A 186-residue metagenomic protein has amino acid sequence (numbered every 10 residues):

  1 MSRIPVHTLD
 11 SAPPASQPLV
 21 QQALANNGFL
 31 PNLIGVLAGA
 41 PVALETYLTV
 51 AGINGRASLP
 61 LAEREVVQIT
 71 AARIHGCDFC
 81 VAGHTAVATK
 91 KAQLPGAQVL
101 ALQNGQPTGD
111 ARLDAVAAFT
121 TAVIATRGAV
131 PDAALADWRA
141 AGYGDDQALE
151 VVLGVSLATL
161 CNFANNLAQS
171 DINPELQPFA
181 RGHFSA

Functional and structural regions predicted by a protein language model:
M1-A186: Hydrophobic alpha-helical segments
